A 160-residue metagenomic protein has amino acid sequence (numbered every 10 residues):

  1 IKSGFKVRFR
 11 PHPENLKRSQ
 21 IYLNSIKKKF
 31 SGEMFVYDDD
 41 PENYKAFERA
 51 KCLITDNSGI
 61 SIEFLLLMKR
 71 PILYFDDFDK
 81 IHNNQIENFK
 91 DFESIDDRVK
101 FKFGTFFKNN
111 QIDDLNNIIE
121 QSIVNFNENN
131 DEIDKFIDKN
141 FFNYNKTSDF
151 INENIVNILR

Functional and structural regions predicted by a protein language model:
I1-Y37: Catalytic donor nucleotide-activated moiety binding site of glycosyltransferases and closely related
F9-P11, T55, D76: Short beta-strand/turn micro-motifs composed of small residues that flank or help shape donor/cofactor-binding pockets
K27, G59-K139: Catalytic binding pocket for nucleotide-activated donors in carbohydrate/polymer assembly enzymes
D40-R49: Short acidic alpha-helix that forms the nucleotide-activated donor recognition element in Leloir-type transferases
E48-S61: Acidic donor-binding loop of glycosyltransferase active sites
Y144-R160: C-terminal alpha-helical cap of glycosyltransferases
